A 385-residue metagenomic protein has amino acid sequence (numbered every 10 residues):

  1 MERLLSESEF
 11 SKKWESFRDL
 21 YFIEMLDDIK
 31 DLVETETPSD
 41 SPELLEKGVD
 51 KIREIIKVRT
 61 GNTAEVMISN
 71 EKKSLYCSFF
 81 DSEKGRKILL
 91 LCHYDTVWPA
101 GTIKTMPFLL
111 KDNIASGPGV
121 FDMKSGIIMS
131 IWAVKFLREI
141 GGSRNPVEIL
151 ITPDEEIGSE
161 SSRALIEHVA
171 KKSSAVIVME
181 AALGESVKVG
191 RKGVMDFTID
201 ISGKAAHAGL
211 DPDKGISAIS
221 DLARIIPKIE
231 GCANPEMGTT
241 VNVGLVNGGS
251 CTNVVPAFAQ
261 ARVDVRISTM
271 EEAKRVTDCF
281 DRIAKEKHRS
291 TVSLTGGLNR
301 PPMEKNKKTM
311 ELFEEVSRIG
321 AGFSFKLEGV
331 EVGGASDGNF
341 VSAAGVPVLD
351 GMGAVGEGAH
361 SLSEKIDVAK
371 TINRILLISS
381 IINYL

Functional and structural regions predicted by a protein language model:
M1-K13, L20, D27, A181-G184 (+1 more regions): Metal-dependent amide/peptide-bond hydrolase catalytic core, centered on the "pita-bread" metallohydrolase fold
E2-P118, I140, G320, G338: Acidic/His- and Gly-rich active-site-bordering loop/insert found across diverse amide/peptide-bond hydrolases
L89, E148-L150, S293: A structural signal for isolated positions on well-ordered beta-strands in alpha/beta enzyme cores
L91-C92, L150-T152, I177-E180, D200-S202 (+1 more regions): Short beta-strand segments
Y94-V97, T102-I103, A182-L183, K192-V194 (+1 more regions): Short glycine-enriched loops at secondary-structure junctions
W98, I114-I128, H207: Glycine/serine-rich anion-binding loops at beta->alpha junctions that coordinate negatively charged ligand groups
M123-K192: Acidic/histidine-rich catalytic neighborhood of metal-dependent amide-processing enzymes
